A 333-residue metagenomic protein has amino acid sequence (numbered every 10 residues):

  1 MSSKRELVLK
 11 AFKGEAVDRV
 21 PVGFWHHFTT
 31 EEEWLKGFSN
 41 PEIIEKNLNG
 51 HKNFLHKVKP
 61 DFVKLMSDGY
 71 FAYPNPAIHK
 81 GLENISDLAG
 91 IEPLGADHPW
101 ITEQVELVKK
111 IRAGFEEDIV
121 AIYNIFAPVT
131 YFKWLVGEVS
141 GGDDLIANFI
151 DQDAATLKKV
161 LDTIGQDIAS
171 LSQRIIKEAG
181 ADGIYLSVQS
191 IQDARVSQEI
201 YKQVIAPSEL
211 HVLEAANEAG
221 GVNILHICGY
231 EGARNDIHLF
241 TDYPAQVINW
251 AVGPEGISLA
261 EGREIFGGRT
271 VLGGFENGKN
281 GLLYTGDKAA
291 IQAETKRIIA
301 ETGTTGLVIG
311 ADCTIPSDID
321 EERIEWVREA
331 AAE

Functional and structural regions predicted by a protein language model:
M1-T29, K36-G37, D61, L65 (+1 more regions): Active-site loop segments of alpha/beta catalytic cores
W25-E32, K52, D61-G95, P99: Alpha/beta catalytic barrel-like cores
T29-V58: Active-site-flanking structural segment that lines cofactor/substrate pockets
N40-I43, I78-D87, G142, D287: Intrinsic-disorder/low-complexity, polar/charged segments
